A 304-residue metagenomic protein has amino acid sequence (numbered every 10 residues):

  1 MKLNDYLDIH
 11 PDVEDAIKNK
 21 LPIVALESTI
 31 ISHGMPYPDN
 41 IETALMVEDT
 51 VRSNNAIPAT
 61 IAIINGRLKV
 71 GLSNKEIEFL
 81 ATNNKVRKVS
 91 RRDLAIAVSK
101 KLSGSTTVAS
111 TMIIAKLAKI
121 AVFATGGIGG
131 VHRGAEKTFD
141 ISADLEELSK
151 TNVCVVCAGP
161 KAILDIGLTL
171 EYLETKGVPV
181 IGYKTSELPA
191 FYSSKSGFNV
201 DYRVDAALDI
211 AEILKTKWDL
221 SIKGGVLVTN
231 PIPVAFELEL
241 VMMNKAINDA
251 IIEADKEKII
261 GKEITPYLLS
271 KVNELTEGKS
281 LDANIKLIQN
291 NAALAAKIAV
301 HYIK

Functional and structural regions predicted by a protein language model:
M1-K20: N- or domain-start disorder-to-order transition segments that initiate the globular core
E14-K18, I23-V24, S53, I113-L117 (+6 more regions): Solvent-exposed alpha-helices and their adjacent loops that cap or buttress functional pockets in soluble metabolic
V24-L26, A59-I63, G104, V122-G127 (+5 more regions): General beta-strand structural signal in soluble alpha/beta enzymes
S28, H33-M35, N40-I96, D219-A235 (+1 more regions): Glycine-rich nucleotide/cofactor/substrate-binding loop typically near the N-terminus or early in the first domain
S73-N152: Divalent-metal (Mg2+/Mn2+/Ca2+)-assisted nucleotide/phosphate chemistry catalytic cores
S105-T107, E136-S149, V153-E174, A207-E212: Active-site glycine-rich loop that binds ribose-phosphate moieties when present
S194-D219: Anionic-ligand binding region
G224-L287: A C-terminal functional module that forms or caps the active site or interfaces directly with catalytic machinery
